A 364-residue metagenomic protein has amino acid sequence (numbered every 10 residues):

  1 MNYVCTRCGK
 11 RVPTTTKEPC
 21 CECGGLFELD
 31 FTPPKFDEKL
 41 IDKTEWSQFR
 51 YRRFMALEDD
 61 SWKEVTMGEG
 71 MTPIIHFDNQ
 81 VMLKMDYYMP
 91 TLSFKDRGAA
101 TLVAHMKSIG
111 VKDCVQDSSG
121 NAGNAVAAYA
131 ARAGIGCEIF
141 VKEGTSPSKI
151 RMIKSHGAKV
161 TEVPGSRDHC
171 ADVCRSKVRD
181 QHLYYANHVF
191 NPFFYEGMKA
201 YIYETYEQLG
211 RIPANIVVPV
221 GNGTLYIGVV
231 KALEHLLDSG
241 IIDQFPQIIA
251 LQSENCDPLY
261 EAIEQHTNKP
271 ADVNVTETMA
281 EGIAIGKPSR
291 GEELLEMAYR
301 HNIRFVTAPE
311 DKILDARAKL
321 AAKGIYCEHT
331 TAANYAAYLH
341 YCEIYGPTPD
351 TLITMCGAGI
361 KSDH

Functional and structural regions predicted by a protein language model:
M1-H364: PLP-dependent amino-acid enzyme catalytic core
